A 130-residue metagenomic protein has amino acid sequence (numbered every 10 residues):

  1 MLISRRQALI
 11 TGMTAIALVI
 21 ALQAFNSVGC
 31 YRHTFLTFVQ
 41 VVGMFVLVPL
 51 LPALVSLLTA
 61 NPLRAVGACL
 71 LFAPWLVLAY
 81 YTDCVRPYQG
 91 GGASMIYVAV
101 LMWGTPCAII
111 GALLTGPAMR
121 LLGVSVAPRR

Functional and structural regions predicted by a protein language model:
M1-I3: Short, Lys/Arg-rich, polar N-terminal cytosolic tail immediately upstream of the first transmembrane signal-anchor
R6-L22, F72: Alpha-helical transmembrane segments
A17-S27, V48-A53: N-terminal signal-anchor/start-transfer transmembrane helix
A21, L51, V55-T59, T82 (+2 more regions): Alpha-helical membrane-inserting segments
N26-V42, L76-W103: Interfacial non-cytosolic loop connecting adjacent transmembrane helices
G43-G67: Canonical alpha-helical transmembrane segments
L63, C69-Y81: Post-signal/leader-peptide non-cytosolic segments of secretory proteins
G90-R130: Alpha-helical membrane-associated segments of multi-pass integral membrane proteins
